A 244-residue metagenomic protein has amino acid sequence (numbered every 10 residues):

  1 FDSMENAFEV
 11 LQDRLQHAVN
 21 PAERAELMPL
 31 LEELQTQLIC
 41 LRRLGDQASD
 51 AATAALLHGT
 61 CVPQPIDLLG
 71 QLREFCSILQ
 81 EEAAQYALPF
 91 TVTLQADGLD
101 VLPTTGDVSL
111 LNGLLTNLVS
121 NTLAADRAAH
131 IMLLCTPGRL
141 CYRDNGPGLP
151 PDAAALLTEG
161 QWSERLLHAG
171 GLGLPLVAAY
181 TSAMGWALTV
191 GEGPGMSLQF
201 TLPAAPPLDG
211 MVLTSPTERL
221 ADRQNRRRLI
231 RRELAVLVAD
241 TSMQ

Functional and structural regions predicted by a protein language model:
E33-L41: Short alpha-helical segment of the dimerization/phosphotransfer core of two-component systems
L56-C61, V101-G106: Conserved micro-motifs of the catalytic ATP-binding
V62-S77: A conserved beta-strand-to-alpha-helix junction within the catalytic ATP-binding
T116-N117, N121: Conserved polar catalytic motif of the HATPase_c/GHKL fold
H130-R139: Short beta-strand/loop element within the Bergerat-fold HATPase_c
L149-Q161: Short conserved segment of the HATPase_c
L166-A178: Glycine-rich phosphate-binding loop
S182-M243: C-terminal end segment of the histidine kinase catalytic
